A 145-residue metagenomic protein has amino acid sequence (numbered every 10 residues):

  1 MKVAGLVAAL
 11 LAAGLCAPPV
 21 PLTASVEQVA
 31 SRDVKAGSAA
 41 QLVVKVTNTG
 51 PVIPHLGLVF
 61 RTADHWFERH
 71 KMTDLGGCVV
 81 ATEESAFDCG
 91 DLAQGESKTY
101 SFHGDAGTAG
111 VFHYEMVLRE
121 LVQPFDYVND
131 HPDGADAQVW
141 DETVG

Functional and structural regions predicted by a protein language model:
M1-P19: Secretory targeting and sorting signals
A17-K35: Low-complexity, acidic Ser/Thr/Pro/Gly-rich terminal tails and inter-domain linkers that flank the onset of structured
S31-A39, D91-A93: Short, solvent-exposed beta-strand/turn "edge" segments of beta-rich domains on protein surfaces
A36-I53: Short beta-strand elements of extracellular/lumenal beta-sandwich folds
I53-S85: A surface/secretory-pathway sequence property marking extracellular, secreted, or lumenal proteins enriched
D91-V111: Low-complexity, intrinsically disordered segments enriched in Ser/Thr together with acidic residues
T108-G145: Terminal connector regions
